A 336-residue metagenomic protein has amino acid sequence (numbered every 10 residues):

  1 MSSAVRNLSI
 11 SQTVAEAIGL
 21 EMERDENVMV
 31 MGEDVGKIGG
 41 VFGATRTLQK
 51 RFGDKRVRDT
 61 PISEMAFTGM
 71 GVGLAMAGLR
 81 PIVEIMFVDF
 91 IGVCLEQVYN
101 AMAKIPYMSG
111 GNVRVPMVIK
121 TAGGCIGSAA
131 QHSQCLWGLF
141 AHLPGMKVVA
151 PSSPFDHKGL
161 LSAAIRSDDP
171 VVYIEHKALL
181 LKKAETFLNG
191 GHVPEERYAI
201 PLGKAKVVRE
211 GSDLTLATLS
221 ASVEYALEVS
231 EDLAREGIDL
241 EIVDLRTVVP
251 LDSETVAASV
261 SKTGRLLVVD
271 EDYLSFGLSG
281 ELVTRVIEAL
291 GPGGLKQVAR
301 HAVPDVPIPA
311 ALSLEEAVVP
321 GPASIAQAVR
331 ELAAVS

Functional and structural regions predicted by a protein language model:
M1-I174, A178-L179, A184, E316-A317: Thiamine diphosphate
V35, G43-R51, E64, N112-V118 (+2 more regions): Thiamine diphosphate
